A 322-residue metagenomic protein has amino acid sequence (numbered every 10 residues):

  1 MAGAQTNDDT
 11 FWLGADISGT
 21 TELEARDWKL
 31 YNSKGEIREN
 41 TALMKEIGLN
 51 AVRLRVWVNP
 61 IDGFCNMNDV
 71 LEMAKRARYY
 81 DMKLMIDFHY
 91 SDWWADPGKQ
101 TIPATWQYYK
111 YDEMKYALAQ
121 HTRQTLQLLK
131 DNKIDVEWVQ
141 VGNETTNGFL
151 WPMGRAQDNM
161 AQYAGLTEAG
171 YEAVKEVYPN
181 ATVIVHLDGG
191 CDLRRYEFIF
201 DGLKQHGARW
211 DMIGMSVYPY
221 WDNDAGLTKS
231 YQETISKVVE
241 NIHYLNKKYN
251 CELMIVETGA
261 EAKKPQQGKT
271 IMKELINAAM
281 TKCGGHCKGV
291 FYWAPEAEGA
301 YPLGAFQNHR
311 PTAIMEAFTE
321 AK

Functional and structural regions predicted by a protein language model:
M1-N7: Bacterial Sec-dependent N-terminal signal peptides
N7-R78, M82-K83, S91-L118, Q124 (+2 more regions): N-terminal substrate-binding region of glycoside hydrolase catalytic domains
D8-D9, E39-G48, E72-K83, Q127-I134 (+4 more regions): Acidic (Asp/Glu)-rich catalytic clusters
T10-W12, S18-E22, R55, M114 (+6 more regions): Mature, Sec-exported extracytoplasmic domains of Gram-positive
L13-I17, V52-L54, L84-F88, E137-V141 (+4 more regions): Hydrophobic faces of well-ordered beta-strands that scaffold small-molecule active sites in alpha/beta enzyme cores
S18-T20, W57-N59, H89-W93, V141-T146 (+4 more regions): Active-site beta-loop-alpha junctions enriched in small/polar residues
A25-K29, W94, S230, Y244-N250 (+1 more regions): Aromatic-rich peripheral "rim/lid" segments of glycoside hydrolase catalytic domains that contact and position glycan
N66-L71, D96-G202, H206-W210, D222-E240 (+2 more regions): Active-site cleft segment of glycoside hydrolase catalytic domains centered on the general acid/base Glu
